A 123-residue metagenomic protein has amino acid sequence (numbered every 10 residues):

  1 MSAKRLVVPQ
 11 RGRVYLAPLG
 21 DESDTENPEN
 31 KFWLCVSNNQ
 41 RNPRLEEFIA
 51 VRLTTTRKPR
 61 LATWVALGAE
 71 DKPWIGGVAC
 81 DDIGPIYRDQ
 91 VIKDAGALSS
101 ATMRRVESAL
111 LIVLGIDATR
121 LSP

Functional and structural regions predicted by a protein language model:
M1-P123: Conserved functional hotspots at enzyme active or ligand-binding sites that engage polyanionic ligands
